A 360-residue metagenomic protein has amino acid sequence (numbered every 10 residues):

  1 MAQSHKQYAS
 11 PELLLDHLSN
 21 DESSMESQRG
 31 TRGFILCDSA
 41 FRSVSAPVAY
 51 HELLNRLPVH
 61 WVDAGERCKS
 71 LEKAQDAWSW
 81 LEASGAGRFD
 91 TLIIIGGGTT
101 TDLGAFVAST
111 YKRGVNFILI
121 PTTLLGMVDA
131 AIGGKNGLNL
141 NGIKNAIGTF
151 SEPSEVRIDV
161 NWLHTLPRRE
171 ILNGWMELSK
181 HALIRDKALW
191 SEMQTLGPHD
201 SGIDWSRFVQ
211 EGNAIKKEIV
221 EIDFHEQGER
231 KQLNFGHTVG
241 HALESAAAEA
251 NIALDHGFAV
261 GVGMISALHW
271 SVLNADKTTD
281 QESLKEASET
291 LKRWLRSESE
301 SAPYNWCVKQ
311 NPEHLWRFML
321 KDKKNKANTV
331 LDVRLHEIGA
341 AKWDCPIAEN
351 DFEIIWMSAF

Functional and structural regions predicted by a protein language model:
M1-T91: ATP/NTP phosphate-donor binding region
A64-G65, I95-G97, F235-G236: Glycine-rich beta-strand-to-loop/alpha-helix junction loops that act as flexible
W78-I95, D102-L119: Non-catalytic interfacial helical region
T99-F106, M127, A242: Short glycine/serine/threonine-rich phosphate/pyrophosphate-binding segments that cradle anionic phosphate groups
F106-P198: A glycine/threonine-rich phosphate-anchoring loop and its flanking beta-alpha core in nucleotide/phosphate-binding
M176-L178, T278-F360: C-terminal charged capping/lid subdomain of soluble metabolic enzymes
E192-E313: Active-site segments that bind and position negatively charged phosphate/pyrophosphate groups
